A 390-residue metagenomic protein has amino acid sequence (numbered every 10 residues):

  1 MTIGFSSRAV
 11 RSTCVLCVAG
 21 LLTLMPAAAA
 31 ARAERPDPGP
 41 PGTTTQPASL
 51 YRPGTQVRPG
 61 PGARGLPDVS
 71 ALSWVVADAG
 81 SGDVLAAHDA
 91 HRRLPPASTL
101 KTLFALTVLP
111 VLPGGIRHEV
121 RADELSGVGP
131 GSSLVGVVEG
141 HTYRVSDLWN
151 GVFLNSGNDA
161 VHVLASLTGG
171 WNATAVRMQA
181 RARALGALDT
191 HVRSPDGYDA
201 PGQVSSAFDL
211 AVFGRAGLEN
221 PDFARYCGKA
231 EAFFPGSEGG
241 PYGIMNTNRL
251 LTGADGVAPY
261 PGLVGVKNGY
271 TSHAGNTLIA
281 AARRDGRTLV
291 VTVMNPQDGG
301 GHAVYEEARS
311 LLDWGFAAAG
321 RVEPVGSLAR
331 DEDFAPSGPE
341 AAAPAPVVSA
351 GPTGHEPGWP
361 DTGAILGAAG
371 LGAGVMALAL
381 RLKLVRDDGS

Functional and structural regions predicted by a protein language model:
M1, R8-V10, E340-S390: C-terminal single-pass membrane-anchor helix
T2-A9, C17-L21, A29-F208, V212-P221: Active-site-adjacent loops and short helices of periplasmic peptidoglycan-processing enzymes
T2-S7, R32-A71, A173-P346, P357-P360: Penicillin-recognizing serine hydrolase domain
T13-V18, G367: Sec-dependent signal peptide hydrophobic core
G20-A30, G372-R381: Hydrophobic alpha-helical membrane-insertion segments, chiefly the h-region of N-terminal signal peptides
A27, D147, G236, N276 (+1 more regions): Residue-level recognition of conserved structural "scaffold" positions that shape functional pockets and channels
